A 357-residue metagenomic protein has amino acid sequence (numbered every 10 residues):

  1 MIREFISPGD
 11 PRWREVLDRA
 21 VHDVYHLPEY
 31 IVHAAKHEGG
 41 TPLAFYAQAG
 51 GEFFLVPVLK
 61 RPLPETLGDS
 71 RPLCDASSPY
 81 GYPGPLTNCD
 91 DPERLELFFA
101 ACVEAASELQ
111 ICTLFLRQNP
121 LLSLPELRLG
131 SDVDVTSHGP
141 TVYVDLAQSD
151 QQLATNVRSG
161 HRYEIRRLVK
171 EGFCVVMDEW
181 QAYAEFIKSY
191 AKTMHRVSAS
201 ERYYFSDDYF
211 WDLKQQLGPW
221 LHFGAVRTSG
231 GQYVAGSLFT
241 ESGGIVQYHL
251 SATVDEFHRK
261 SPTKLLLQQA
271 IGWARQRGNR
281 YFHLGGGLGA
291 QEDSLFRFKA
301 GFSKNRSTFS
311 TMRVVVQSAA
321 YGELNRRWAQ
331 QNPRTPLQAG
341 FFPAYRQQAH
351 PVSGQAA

Functional and structural regions predicted by a protein language model:
I2-L67, Q118-R259: A conserved beta-strand-loop-helix scaffold within acyl/acetyltransferase catalytic domains
G40-P42, E108-I111, N279: Short, high-confidence coil segments that cap the C-terminus of an alpha-helix and link into the following beta-strand
Y46, A100, Y209-E323: Aromatic (often tryptophan-rich) hydrophobic motifs at membrane interfaces
K60, L127-Q152, N279-A357: Active-site/acyl-donor-binding loops of N-acyltransferases
K60-Y82: Conserved acyl-donor/pantetheine-binding loop and adjacent beta-alpha core of acyl/acetyltransferases and related
A76-P125: A gly/proline- and charged-residue-enriched helix-loop-helix capping module
G81-P92, A147-Q148, S251-K260, L288: A short, internal acetyl-CoA/4′-phosphopantetheine-binding micro-motif in the GNAT/acyltransferase core
L114-F115, V176, Y281-G285: Short catalytic-loop micro-motif centered on adjacent basic/acidic residues
